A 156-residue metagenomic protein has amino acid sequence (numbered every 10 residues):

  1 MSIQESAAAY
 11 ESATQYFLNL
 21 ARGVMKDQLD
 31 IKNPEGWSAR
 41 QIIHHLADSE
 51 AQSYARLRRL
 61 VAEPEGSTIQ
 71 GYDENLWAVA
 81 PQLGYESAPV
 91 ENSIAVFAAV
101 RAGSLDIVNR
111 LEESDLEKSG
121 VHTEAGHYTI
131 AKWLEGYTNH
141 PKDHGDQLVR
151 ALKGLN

Functional and structural regions predicted by a protein language model:
M1, E5-A8, I31, A62-E65 (+4 more regions): Solvent-exposed interaction patches of small proteins and small membrane subunits
M1-K26, A51-A55, R59, G136-H140: Alpha-helical bundle segments that constitute or directly flank the non-heme di-iron/ferroxidase center
S2, D48, Q52, A88-P89 (+1 more regions): Alpha-helical structural elements of signaling/regulatory helical domains
Q4-A7, N19-G23, T68-Q70, A80-E86 (+1 more regions): Short acidic/polar alpha-helix capping motifs at helix-coil junctions
A9, A13, A78-E117, Y137: Acidic/histidine-rich alpha-helical segments that form the ligand environment of transition-metal centers
Y16-G23, V100-I107, D143, Q147: Solvent-exposed, charged/polar functional surfaces in cytosolic regulatory/catalytic domains
A21, L60-V61, V108-L111: Hydrophobic residues in alpha-helical segments
Q28-L76, L105, L116-N156: Short, contiguous alpha-helical
